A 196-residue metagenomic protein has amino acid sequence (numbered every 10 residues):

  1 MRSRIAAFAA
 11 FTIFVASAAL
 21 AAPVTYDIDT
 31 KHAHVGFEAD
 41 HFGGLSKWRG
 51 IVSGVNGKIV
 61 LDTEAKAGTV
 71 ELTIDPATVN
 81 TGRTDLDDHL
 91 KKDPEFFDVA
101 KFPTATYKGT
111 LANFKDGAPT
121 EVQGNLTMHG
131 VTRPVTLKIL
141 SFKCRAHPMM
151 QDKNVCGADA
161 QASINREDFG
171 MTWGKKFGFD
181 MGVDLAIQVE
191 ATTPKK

Functional and structural regions predicted by a protein language model:
M1-I5: Positively charged n-region of N-terminal signal peptides that target proteins for export
A7-S17: Bacterial N-terminal signal peptides
A21-K196: Low-complexity, acidic/polar, glycine-enriched regions of mature
